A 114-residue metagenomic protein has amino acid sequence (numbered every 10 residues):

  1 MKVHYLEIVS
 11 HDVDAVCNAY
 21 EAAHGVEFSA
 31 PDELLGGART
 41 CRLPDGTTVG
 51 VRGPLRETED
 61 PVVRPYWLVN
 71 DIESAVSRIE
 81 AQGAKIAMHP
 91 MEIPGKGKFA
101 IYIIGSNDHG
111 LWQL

Functional and structural regions predicted by a protein language model:
M1-C17, V63-P65: N-terminal beta-strand motif that seeds the catalytic metal site of vicinal oxygen chelate
M1-K2, E57-V62, I93-P94: Short glycine-enriched loop/turn motifs at secondary-structure junctions
H4, I8, S29-A30, V76 (+1 more regions): Vicinal oxygen chelate
D12-V13, N70-E73: Helix N-cap motif at beta-to-alpha junctions
V16-E21, I79, S106: Conserved active-site tyrosine of GNAT-family acetyltransferases
V26-D60, I103-I104, D108-L114: Conserved short beta-strand elements that form part of the metal-binding/catalytic scaffold of enzyme active sites
G37-R39, V63-P65, K96-A100: Short beta-strand micro-motifs in enzyme catalytic cores
G50, Y66-L68: Short, conserved beta-strand segments within well-ordered enzyme catalytic domains that often line or immediately flank
